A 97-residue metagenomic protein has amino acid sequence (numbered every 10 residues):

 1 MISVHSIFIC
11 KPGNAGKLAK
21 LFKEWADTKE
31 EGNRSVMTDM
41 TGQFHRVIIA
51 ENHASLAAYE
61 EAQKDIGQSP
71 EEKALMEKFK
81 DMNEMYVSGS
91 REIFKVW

Functional and structural regions predicted by a protein language model:
I2-F8: Active-site-flanking beta-strand signature of metal-NTP-handling nucleotidyl enzymes and homologous cyclase-like
F8-A19: Short, surface-exposed ligand-recognition loops at beta-strand->loop->(often short) alpha-helix junctions that present
A15, I48-A50, S69: Alpha-helical interaction segments
E24-V36, M40, N52-G89: An amphipathic, aromatic/His-enriched active-site/gating alpha helix that lines ligand/cofactor pockets
T41-H45: Short acidic/glycine-enriched loop/turn segments that link adjacent beta-strands
I93-W97: Short hydrophobic/aromatic patches at helix-to-coil boundaries
